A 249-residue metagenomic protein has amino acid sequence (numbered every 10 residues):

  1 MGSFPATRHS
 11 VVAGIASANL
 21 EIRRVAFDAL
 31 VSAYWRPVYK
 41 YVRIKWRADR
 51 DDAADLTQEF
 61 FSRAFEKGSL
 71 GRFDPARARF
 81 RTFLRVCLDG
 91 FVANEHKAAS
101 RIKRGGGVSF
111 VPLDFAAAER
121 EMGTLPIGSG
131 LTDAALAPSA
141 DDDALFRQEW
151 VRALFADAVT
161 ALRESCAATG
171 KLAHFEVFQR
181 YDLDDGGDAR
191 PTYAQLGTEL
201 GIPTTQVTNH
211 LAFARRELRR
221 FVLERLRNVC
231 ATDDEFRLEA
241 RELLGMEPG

Functional and structural regions predicted by a protein language model:
M1-G249: Intrinsic, short, N-terminal disordered tails of RNA polymerase sigma-factor systems
